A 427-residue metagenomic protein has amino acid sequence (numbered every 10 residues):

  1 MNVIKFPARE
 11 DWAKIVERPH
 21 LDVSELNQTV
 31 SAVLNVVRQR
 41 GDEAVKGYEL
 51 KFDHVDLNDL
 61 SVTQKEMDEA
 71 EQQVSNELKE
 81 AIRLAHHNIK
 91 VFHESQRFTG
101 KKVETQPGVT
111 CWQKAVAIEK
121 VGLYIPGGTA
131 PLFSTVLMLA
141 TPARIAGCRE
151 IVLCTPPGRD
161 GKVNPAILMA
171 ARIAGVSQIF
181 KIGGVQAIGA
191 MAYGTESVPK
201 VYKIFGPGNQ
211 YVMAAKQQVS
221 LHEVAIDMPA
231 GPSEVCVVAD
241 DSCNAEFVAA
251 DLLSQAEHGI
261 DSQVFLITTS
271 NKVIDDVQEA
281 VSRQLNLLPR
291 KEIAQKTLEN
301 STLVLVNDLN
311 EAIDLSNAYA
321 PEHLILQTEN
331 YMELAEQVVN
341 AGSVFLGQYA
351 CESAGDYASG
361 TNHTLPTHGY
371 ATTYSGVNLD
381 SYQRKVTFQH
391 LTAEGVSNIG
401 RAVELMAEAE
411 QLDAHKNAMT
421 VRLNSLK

Functional and structural regions predicted by a protein language model:
M1-A8, Q178-G183, L303-D308: Short acidic-hydrophobic, aromatic-tinged amphipathic segments that line or gate anion-handling sites
M1-E119: N-terminal Rossmann-like NAD(P)+-binding subdomain of aldehyde/semialdehyde dehydrogenases
F98-V103, A225, S262-I267, L287-T297 (+3 more regions): Flexible, glycine/charged-enriched surface loops at secondary-structure junctions
V103-M169: Conserved small-residue-rich beta-alpha loop and adjacent elements that most often cradle the phosphate/pyrophosphate
G175-F247, D251-S254, H258-Q263: Conserved NAD(P)+-binding/catalytic subdomain of aldehyde/semialdehyde dehydrogenases
H258, L266-A341: A glycine- and small/hydrophobic-rich beta-loop-beta segment that serves as a flexible "lid/hinge" or phosphate-binding
A318-K427: C-terminal core of ALDH-fold dehydrogenases
